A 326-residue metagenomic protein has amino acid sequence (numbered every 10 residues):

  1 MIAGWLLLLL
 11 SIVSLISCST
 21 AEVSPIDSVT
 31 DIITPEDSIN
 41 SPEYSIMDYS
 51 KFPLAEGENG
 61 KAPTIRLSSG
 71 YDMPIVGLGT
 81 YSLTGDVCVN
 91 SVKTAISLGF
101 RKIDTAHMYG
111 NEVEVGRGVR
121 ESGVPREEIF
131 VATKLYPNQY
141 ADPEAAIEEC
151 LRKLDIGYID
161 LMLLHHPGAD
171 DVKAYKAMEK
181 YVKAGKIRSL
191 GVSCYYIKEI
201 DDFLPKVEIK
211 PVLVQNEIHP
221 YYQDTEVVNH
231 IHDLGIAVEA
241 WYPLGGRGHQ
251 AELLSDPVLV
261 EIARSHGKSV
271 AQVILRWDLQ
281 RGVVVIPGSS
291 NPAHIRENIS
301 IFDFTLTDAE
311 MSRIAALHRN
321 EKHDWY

Functional and structural regions predicted by a protein language model:
L6-S14: Bacterial N-terminal signal peptides
A21-I129, L244-G246: N-terminal binding-site loop/beta-alpha segment at the start of enzyme catalytic domains that lines or forms
L54, H166-Y326: Beta/alpha (TIM)-barrel catalytic core signal, keyed to glycine-rich beta->alpha loops juxtaposed to Asp/Glu that bind
L83-D86, D104-E114, Y136-D142, P167-D171 (+2 more regions): Acidic-and-aromatic substrate-binding clefts and catalytic sites of carbohydrate-active enzymes
L83-I96, Q139-D155, K198-D201: Short, acidic/polar
R126-Q139, D160-P167: A short, structured active-site edge motif that brings together acidic residues
E144-L164, K180-A184: CE4/NodB-like, metal-dependent polysaccharide N-deacetylase domain that modifies extracellular/periplasmic N-acetylated
